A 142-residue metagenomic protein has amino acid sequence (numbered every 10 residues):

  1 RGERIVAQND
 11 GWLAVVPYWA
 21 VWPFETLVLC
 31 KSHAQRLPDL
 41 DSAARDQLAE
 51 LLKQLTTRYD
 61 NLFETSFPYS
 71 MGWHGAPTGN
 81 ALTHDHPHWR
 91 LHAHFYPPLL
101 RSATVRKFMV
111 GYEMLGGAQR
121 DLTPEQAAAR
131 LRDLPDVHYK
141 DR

Functional and structural regions predicted by a protein language model:
R1-R142: HIT superfamily nucleotide-processing domains
